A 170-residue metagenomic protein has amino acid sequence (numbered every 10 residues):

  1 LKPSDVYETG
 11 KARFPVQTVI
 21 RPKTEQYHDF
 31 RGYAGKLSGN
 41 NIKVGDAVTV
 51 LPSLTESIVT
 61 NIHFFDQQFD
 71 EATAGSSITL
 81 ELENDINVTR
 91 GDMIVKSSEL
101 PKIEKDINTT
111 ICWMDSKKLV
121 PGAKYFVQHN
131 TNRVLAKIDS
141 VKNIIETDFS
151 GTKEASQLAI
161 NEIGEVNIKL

Functional and structural regions predicted by a protein language model:
L1-Y27: P-loop NTPase catalytic nucleotide-binding module
P22-L170: C-terminal effector/interaction modules appended to NTPase cores
